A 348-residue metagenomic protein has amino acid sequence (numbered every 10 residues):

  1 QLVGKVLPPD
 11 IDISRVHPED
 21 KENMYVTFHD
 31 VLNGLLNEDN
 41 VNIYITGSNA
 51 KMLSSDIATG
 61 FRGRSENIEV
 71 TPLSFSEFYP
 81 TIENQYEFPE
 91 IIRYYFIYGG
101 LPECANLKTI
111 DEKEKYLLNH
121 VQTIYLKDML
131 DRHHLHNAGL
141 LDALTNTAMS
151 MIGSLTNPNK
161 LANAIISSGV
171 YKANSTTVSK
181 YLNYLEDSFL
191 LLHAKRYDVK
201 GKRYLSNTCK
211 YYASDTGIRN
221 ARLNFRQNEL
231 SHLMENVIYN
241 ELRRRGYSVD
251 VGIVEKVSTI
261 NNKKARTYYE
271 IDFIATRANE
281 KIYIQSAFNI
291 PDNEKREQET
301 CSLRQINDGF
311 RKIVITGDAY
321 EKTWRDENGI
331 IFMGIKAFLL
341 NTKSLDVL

Functional and structural regions predicted by a protein language model:
V3-M24, S258-A265: Intrinsically disordered, low-complexity Ser/Thr- and acidic-rich flexible linkers and loops, especially at boundaries
D12-Y44, A58-T59: Conserved catalytic/switch belt of AAA+ P-loop NTPases
D39-V41, R62-E66, N279-E280, D308-R311: Short glycine-/polar-rich loops that comprise or flank the Walker A/P-loop and associated switch/sensor motifs
N42-S48, E69: Structural recognition of the conserved hydrophobic beta-strand(s) that form the central parallel beta-sheet of P-loop
N49-L53, L73-S76, A319-Y320: Conserved nucleotide-binding/hydrolysis micro-motifs of P-loop NTPases
K51-E66, I82-E83: Short regulatory helix/loop adjacent to the ATP-binding pocket of P-loop NTPases
T71-P72, S76-E255: Interdomain hinge/linker elements that couple catalytic modules in large macromolecular machines
T177-L348: A cross-kingdom feature that marks ATP-driven nucleic-acid transaction machinery
